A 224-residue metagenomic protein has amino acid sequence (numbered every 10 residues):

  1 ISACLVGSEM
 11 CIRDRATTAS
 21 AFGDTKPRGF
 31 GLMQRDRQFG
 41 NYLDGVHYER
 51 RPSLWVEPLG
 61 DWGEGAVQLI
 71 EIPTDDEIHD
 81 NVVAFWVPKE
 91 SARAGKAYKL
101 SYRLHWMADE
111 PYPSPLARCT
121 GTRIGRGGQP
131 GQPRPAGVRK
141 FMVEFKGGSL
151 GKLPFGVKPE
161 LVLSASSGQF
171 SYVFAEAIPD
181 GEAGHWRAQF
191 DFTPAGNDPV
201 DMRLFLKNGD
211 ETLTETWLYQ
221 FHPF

Functional and structural regions predicted by a protein language model:
I1-G7, C11-I12: Single conserved hydrophobic/aromatic residue that forms the stacking wall/gate of nucleotide- or nucleobase-binding
A3, S20, V83-A84: Flexible, active-site-adjacent loop/turn segments at secondary-structure boundaries
V6, T17, P27, L32-Q38 (+2 more regions): Mature catalytic domains of secreted/periplasmic carbohydrate-active enzymes
I12, A21-D24: Compositionally biased, intrinsically disordered linkers/stalks adjacent to structured regions
R37-N41, M107-D109: Primarily extracytoplasmic ectodomains and periplasmic/lumenal surface modules that are beta-strand-rich
R50-F224: Terminal accessory/anchoring regions of large secretory-pathway or extracellular enzymes
